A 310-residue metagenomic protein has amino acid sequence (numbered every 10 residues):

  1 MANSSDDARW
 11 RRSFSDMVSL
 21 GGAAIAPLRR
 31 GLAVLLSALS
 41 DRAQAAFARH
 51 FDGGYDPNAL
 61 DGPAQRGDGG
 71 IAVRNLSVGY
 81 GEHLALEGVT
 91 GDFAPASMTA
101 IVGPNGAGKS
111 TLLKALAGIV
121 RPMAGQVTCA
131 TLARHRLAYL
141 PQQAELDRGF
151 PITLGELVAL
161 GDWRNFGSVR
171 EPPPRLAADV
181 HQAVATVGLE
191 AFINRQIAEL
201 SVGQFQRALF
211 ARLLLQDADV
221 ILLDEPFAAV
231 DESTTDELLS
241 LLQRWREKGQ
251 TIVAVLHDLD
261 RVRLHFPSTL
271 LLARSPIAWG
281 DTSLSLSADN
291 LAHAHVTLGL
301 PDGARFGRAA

Functional and structural regions predicted by a protein language model:
A117: Helix-to-loop junction immediately C-terminal to a conserved catalytic motif
P174-F192: Conserved ABC ATPase "signature" region
Q196-L200: Conserved ABC ATPase signature
I221-E225: Catalytic Walker B motif of ABC-type/P-loop ATPase nucleotide-binding domains
E232-T234: Helix N-cap at the start of a conserved alpha-helix in ABC-type nucleotide-binding domains
L256-H257: H-loop/switch region of ABC-family ATPase nucleotide-binding domains
F266-T282: H-loop (His-switch) and adjacent beta-strand-loop-beta switch element of ABC-type ATPase nucleotide-binding domains
